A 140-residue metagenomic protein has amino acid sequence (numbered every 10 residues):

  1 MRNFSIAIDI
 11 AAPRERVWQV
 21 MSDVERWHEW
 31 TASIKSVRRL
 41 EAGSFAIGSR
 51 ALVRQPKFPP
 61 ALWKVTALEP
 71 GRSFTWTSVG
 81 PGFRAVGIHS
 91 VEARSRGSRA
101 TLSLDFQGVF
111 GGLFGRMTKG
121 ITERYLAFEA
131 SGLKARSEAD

Functional and structural regions predicted by a protein language model:
M1-A42, A139: Hydrophobic ligand-binding cavity/cleft-lining segments
N3-S5, F58-W63, F83-I88: Short, surface-exposed coil-to-beta transition loops
A7-A11, R38, L52-R54, K64 (+1 more regions): Generic structural detector for well-ordered beta-strands
R14-E15, A42, T66-G71, S90-R99 (+1 more regions): A short, structured loop/turn motif at beta-sheet edges
A42-G43, P56, V79-P81: Short polar/acidic secondary-structure junctions
S44-L52, E69-W76: Short, hydrophobic/aromatic-rich segments at coil-to-beta transitions
R54-K57, A61-L62, T66, F74-T77: Helix-adjacent hinge/juxtasegments
T77-F128, L133-A135, A139: Beta-strand/loop substructures that line and gate deep hydrophobic ligand-binding cavities in soluble
